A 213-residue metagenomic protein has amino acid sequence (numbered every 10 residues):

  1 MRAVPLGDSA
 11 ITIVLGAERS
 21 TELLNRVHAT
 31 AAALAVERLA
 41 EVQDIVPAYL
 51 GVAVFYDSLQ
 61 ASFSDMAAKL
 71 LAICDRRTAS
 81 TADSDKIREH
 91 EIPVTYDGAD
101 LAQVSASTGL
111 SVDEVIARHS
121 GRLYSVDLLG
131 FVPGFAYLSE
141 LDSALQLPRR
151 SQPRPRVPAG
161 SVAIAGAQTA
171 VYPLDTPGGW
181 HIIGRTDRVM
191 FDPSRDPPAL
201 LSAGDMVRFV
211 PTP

Functional and structural regions predicted by a protein language model:
M1-P213: Conserved "landmark" site that anchors the functional core of diverse proteins
